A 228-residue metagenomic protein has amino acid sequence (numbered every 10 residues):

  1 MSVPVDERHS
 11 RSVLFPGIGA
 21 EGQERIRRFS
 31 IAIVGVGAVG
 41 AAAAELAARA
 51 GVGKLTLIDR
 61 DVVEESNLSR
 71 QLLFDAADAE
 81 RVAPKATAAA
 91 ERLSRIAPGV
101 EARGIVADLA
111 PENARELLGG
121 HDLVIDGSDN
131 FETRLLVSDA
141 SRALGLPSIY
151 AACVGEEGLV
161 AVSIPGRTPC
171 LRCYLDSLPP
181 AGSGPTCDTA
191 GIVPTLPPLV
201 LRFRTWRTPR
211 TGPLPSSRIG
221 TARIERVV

Functional and structural regions predicted by a protein language model:
M1-V228: Adenine nucleotide-associated cytosolic modules
